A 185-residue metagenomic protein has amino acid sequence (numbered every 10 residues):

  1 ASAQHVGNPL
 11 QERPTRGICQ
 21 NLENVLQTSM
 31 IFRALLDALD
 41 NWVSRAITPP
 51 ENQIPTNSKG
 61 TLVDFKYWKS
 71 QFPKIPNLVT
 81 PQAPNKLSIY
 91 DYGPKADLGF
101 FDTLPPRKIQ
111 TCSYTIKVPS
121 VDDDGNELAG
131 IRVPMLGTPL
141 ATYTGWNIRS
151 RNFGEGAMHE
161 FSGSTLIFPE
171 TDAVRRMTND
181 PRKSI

Functional and structural regions predicted by a protein language model:
A1-I185: C-terminal His-loop and adjacent cap/lid subdomain of alpha/beta-hydrolase
